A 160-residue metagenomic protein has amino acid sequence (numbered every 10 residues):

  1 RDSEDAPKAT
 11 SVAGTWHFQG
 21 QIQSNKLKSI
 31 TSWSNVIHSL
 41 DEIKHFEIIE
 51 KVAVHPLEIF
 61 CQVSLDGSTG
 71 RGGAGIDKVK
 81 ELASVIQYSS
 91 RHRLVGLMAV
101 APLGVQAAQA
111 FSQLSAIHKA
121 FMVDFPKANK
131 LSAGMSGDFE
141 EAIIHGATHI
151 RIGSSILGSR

Functional and structural regions predicted by a protein language model:
R1-G137, I143-H145, L157: Conserved alpha/beta-domain cores
A147-R160: Gly/Pro- and small hydrophobic-enriched strand-loop and loop-to-helix capping segments that sit at the rims
